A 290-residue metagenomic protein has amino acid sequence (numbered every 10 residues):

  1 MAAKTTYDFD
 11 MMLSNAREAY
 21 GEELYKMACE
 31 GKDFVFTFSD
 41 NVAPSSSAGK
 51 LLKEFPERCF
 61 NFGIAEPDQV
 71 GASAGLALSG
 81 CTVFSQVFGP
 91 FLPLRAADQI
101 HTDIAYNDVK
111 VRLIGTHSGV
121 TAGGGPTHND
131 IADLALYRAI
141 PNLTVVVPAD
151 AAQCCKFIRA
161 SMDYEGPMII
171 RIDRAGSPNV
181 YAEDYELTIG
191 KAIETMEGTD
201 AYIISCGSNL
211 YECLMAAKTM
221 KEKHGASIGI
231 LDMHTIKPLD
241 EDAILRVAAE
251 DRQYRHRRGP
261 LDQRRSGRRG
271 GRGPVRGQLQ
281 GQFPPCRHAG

Functional and structural regions predicted by a protein language model:
M1-R171, G176, E186: Thiamine diphosphate
E30-D33, F38-S47, K53, V120-A122 (+1 more regions): Thiamine diphosphate
